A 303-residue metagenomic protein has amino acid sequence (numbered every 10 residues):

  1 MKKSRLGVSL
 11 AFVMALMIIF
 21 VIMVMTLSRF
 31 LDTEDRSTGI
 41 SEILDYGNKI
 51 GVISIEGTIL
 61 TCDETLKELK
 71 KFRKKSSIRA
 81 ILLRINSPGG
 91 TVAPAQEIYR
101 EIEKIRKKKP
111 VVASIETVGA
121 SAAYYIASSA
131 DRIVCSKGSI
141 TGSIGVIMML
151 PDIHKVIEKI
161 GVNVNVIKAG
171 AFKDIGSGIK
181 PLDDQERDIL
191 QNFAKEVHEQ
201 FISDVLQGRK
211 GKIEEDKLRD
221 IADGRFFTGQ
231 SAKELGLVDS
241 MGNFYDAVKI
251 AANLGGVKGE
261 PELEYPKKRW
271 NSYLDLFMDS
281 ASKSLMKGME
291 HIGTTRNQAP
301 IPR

Functional and structural regions predicted by a protein language model:
M1-A113, T117-G119, A130-S136, M149-R303: N-terminal organellar transit peptides
V118-A122, I140-I144: Short gly/pro/ser/thr-enriched loop/turn and capping motifs at secondary-structure boundaries
